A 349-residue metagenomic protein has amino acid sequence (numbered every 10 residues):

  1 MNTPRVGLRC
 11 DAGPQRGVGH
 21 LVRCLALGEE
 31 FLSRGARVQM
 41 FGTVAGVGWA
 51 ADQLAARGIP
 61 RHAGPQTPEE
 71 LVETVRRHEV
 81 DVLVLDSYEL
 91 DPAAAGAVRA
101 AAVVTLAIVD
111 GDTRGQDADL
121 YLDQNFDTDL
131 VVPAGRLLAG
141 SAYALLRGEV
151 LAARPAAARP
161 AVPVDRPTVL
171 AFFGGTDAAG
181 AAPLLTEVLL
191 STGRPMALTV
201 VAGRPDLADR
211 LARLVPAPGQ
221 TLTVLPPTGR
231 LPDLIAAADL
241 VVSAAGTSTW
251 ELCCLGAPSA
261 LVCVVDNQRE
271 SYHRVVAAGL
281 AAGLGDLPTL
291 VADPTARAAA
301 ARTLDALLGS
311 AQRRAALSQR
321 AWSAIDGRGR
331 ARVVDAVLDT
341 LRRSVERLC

Functional and structural regions predicted by a protein language model:
L8-V18, R23-A36, T43-P133: Active-site and donor-binding regions of nucleotide-sugar-utilizing enzymes
D117-G180, V201-R204, A208-D209: A nucleotide-sugar donor-handling region in carbohydrate enzymes
L211-P227: Nucleotide-activated donor-binding/catalytic signature segment of Leloir-type glycosyltransferases, i.e., the conserved
P227-A238, C253-C254: Short acidic alpha-helix that forms the nucleotide-activated donor recognition element in Leloir-type transferases
A236-T247: Acidic donor-binding loop of glycosyltransferase active sites
T249-T303: Catalytic binding pocket for nucleotide-activated donors in carbohydrate/polymer assembly enzymes
R313-G327: A short, well-ordered alpha-helix in the C-terminal region of glycosyltransferases
D326-C349: C-terminal alpha-helical cap of glycosyltransferases
